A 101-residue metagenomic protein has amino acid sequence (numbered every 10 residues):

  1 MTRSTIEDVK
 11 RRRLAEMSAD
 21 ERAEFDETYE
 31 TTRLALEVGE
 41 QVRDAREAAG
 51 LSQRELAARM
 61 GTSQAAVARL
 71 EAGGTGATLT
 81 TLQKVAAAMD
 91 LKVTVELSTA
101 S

Functional and structural regions predicted by a protein language model:
M1-E40: N-terminal flexible/basic segments that precede or flank functional cores
E37, D44, R54-E55, K84: Alpha-helical residues within helix-turn-helix
V42, Q53, Q64, L79-L82: Helix-turn-helix DNA-binding elements, focusing on the entry/boundary residues of the two helices that contact DNA
E47, A58, A87: Alpha-helical residues within the helix-turn-helix
G50-A68: Short alpha-helical DNA-recognition segment
T80-E96: DNA major-groove recognition helix of helix-turn-helix/homeodomain DNA-binding modules
L97-S101: Short, charged recognition helix plus adjacent turn of helix-turn-helix-like nucleic-acid-binding domains
